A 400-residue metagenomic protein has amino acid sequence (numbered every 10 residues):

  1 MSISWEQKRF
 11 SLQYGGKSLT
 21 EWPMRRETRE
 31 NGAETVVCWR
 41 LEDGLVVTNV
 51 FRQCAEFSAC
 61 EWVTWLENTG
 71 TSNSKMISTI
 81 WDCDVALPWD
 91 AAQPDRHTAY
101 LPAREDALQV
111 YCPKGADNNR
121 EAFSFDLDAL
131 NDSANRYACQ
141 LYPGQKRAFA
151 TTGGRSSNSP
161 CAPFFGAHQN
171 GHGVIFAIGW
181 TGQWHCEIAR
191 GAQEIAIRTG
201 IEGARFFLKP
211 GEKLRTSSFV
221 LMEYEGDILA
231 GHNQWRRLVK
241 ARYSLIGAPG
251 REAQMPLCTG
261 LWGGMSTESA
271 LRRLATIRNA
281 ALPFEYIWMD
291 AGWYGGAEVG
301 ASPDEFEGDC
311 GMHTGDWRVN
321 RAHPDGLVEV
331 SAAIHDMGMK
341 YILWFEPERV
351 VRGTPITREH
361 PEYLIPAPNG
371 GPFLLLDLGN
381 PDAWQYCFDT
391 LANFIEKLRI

Functional and structural regions predicted by a protein language model:
M1-A189, E202: Polysaccharide-binding surfaces and accessory modules of carbohydrate-active proteins
T69-T71, E223-Y224, E348: Short coil/turn motifs at secondary-structure junctions
I175, E194, G226, G296 (+1 more regions): Short Asp/Glu-rich motifs
A189-K209: Short acidic, Pro/Gly- and aromatic-enriched capping/linker segments at domain boundaries
F206-E225: Short Pro-Gly-centered flexible turn/kink motifs
V220-P256: Terminal connector regions
E252-I400: Aromatic-lined carbohydrate-binding/catalytic grooves of carbohydrate-active enzymes
